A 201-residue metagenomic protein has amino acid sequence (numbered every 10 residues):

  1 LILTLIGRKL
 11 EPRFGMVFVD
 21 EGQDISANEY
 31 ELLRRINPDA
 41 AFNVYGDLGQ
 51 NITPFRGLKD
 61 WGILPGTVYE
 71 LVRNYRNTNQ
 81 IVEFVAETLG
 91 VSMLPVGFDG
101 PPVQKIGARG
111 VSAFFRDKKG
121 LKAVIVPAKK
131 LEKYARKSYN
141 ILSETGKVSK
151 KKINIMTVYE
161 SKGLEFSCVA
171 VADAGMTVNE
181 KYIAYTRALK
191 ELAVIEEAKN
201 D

Functional and structural regions predicted by a protein language model:
L3, G7-D201: Conserved helicase motor core of SF1/SF2 NTP-dependent helicases
